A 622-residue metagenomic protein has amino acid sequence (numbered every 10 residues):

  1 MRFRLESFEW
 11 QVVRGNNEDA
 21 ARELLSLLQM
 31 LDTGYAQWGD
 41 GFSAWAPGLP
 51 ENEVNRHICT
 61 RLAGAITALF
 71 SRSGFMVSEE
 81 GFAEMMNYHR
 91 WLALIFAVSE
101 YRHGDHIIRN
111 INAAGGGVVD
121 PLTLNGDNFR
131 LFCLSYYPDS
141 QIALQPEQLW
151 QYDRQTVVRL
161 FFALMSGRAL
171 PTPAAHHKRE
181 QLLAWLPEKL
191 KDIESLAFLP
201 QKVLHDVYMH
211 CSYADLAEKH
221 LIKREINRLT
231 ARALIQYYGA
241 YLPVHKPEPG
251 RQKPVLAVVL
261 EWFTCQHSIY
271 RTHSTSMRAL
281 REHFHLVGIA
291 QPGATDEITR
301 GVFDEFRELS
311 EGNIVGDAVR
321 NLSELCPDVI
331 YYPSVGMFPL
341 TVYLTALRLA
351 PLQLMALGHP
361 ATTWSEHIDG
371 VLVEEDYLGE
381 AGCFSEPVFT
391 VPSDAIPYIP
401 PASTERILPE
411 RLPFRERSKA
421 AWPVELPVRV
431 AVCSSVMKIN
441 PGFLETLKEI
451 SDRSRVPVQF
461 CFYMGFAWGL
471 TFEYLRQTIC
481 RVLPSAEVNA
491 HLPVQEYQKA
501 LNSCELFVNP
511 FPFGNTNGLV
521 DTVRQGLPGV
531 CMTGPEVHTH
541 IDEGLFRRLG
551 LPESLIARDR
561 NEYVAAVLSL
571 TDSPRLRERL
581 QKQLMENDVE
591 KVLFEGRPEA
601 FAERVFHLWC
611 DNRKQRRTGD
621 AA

Functional and structural regions predicted by a protein language model:
R2-V255, P401-S418, N612-A622: Non-catalytic membrane-proximal stalk/linker segments that position and tether the catalytic domains
L204-L229, R348-F414: Active-site-proximal region of nucleotide-activated glycan assembly enzymes, centered on histidine/acidic-rich loops
W262-N313, D317-V329, V458: Phosphate-binding active sites in nucleotide-utilizing proteins
T264-H285, A395-V494, D611: Conserved catalytic-core segment of nucleotide-activated headgroup transferases in glycan assembly
E305-N313, V488-H491, S554-E562, S569: Short acidic-hydrophobic, aromatic-tinged amphipathic segments that line or gate anion-handling sites
S310-A318, E487-A500, G514: Conserved active-site histidine-acidic residue motif and adjacent donor-binding/catalytic loop of glycosyltransferases
E366, N502, L506, P510-F594: Catalytic binding pocket for nucleotide-activated donors in carbohydrate/polymer assembly enzymes
S434-V436, Y474, A566-A622: C-terminal amphipathic helix plus adjacent low-complexity, charged tail appended to glycosyltransferase catalytic
